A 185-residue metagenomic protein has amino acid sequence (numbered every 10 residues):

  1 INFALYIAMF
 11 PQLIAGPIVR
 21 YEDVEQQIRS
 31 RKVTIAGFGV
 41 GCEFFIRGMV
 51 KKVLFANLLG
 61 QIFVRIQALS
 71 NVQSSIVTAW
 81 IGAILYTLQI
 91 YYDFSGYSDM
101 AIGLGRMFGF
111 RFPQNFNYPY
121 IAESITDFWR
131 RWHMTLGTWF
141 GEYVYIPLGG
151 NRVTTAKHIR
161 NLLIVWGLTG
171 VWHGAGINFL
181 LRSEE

Functional and structural regions predicted by a protein language model:
I1-E184: Membrane-embedded transmembrane alpha-helical bundles that form the catalytic cores of multi-pass lipid-modifying
